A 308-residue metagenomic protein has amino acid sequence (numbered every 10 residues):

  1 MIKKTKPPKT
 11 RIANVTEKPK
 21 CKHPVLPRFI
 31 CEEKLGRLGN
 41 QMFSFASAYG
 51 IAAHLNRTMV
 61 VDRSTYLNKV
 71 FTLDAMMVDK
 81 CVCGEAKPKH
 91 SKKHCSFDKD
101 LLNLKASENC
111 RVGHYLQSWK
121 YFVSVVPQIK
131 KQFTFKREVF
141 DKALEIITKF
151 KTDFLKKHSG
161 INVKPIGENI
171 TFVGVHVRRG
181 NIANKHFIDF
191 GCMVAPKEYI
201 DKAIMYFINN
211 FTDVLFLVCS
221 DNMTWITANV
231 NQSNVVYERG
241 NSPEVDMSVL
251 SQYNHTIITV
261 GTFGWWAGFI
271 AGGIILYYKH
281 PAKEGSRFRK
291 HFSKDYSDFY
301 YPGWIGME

Functional and structural regions predicted by a protein language model:
M1-K3: N-terminal signal-anchor transmembrane helix specifying type II single-pass membrane topology of secretory-pathway
V15-R28, S64-F211, Y300-G303, E308: Secretory-pathway luminal glycosyltransferase catalytic domains
E33-F43: A short, glycine/small-residue-rich beta-strand->loop->alpha-helix junction that serves as a flexible
G36-L38, S64-N68, R178-I182, I200 (+4 more regions): Short, solvent-exposed loop/turn segments at secondary-structure junctions
Q41-A53, I200-I204, I208: Histidine-anchored nucleotide/phosphate-binding helix
N68-K80, T224-N234, F288-F292: Short, aromatic/basic amphipathic alpha-helical patches
D201, M205-Y277, G285: Donor-binding and catalytic core of enzymes assembling or modifying cell-surface/extracellular glycoconjugates
W265-E308: Nucleotide-sugar donor-binding patch of glycosyltransferase catalytic domains
